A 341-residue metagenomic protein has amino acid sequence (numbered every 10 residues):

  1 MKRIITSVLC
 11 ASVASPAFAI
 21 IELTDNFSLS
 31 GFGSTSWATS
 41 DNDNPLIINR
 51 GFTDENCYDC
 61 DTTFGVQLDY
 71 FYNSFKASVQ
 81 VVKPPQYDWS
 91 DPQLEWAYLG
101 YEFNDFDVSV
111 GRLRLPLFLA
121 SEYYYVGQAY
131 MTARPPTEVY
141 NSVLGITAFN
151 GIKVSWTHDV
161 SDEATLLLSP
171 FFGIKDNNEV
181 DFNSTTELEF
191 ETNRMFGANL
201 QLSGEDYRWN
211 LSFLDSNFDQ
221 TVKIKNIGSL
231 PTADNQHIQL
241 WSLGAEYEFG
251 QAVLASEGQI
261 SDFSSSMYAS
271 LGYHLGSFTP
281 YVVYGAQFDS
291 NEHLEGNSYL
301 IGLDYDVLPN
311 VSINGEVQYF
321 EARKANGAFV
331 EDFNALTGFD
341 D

Functional and structural regions predicted by a protein language model:
M1-I4: Positively charged n-region of N-terminal signal peptides that target proteins for export
T6-S12, A17-S34, T39-N44, L119 (+1 more regions): Outer-membrane beta-barrel biogenesis signature
I21-L29, S34-S36, E55-I174, Q201-E205: Outer membrane beta-barrel
I21-S28, Q86, D91, E102-D107 (+2 more regions): Signature for the C-terminal beta-barrel architecture of outer-membrane proteins
A38-T62, F182-E187: Surface-exposed strand-loop-strand hairpins of Gram-negative outer-membrane beta-barrel proteins
D43-I47, S74-Q80, Q128-P136, F172-V180 (+3 more regions): Flexible, solvent-exposed coil segments and beta strand-coil junctions, predominantly the extracellular/periplasmic
R50-D54, V82-P85, T137-Y140, D181-T186 (+3 more regions): Extracellular loop and loop/strand-boundary signature of outer-membrane beta-barrel proteins
A97, Y123-Y125, A129, L211-D341: Outer-membrane beta-barrel pore domains
